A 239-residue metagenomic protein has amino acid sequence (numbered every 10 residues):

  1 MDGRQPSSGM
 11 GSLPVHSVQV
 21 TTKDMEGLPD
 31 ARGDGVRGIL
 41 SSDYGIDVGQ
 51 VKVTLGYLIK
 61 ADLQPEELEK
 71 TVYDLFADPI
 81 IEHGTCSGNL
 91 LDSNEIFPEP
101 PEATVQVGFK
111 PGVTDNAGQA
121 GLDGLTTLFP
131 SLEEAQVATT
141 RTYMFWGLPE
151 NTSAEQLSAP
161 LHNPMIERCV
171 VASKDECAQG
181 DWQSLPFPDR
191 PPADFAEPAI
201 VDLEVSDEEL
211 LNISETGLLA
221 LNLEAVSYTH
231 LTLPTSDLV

Functional and structural regions predicted by a protein language model:
D2-L231, S236: Core nucleic-acid recognition elements
